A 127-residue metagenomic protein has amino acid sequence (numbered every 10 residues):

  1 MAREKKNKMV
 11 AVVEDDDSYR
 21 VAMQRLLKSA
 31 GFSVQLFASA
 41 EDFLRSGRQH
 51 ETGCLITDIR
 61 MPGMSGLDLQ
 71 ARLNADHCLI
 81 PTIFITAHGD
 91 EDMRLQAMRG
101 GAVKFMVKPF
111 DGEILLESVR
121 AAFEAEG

Functional and structural regions predicted by a protein language model:
M1-A11, D17-Q24, E113-G127: Non-catalytic signal-transmission and effector/linker regions of two-component phosphorelay proteins
L36-C54: Acidic, metal-coordinating helix/loop segments flanking the phosphotransfer/catalytic sites of two-component signaling
A38-S39, S65-D68: Acidic catalytic/metal-coordinating carboxylates
L55-D58, T86: Active-site residues of response regulator receiver
M61: Receiver (REC) domain active-site loop signature in two-component systems and cognate sites in sensor histidine kinases
D68, G89-K104: Alpha4 helix (beta4-alpha4-beta5 surface) of REC/receiver domains from two-component response regulators
D76, A87-G89: Short, conserved "switch-loop" micro-motifs in signal-transduction and mechanochemical regulators
K108: A Lys-centered signature of the CheY-like receiver
